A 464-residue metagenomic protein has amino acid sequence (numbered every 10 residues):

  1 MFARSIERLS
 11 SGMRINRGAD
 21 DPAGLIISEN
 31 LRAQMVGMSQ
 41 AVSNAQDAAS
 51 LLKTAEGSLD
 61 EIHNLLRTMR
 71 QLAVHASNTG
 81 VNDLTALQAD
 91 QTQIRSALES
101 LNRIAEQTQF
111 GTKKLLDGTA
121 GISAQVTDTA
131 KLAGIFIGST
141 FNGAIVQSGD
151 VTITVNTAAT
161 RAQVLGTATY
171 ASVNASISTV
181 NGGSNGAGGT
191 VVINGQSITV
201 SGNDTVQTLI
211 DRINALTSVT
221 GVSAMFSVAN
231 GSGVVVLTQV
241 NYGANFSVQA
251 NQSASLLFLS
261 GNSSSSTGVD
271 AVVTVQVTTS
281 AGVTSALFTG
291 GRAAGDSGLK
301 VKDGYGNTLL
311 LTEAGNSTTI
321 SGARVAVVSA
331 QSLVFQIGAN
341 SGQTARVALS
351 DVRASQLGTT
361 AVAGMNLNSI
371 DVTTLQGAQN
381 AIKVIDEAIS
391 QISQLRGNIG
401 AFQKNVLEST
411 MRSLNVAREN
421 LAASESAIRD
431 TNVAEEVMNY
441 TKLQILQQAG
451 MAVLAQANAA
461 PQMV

Functional and structural regions predicted by a protein language model:
M1-E7, E61-L72, N415-A423, A427: Extended, amphipathic, non-transmembrane alpha-helical segments
L9, G24, L101, V347 (+2 more regions): Residue-level signature of catalytic and energy-coupling elements of molecular machines, predominantly ATP/GTP-dependent
L9-N30, D430-T431: Short amphipathic helix-turn modules centered on a small-residue break
R17, A49-E408, D430, A452-N458: Amphipathic alpha-helical coiled-coil/heptad-repeat segments
G18, L395, Q403, A417 (+1 more regions): Amphipathic, heptad-repeat alpha-helical segments used for oligomerization and assembly
R32-S43: Short, charge-rich amphipathic alpha-helices with coiled-coil/heptad character
M438-T441, I445-V464: Long, soluble amphipathic alpha-helical coiled-coil "stalk/rod" segments that act as peripheral stators, tethers
